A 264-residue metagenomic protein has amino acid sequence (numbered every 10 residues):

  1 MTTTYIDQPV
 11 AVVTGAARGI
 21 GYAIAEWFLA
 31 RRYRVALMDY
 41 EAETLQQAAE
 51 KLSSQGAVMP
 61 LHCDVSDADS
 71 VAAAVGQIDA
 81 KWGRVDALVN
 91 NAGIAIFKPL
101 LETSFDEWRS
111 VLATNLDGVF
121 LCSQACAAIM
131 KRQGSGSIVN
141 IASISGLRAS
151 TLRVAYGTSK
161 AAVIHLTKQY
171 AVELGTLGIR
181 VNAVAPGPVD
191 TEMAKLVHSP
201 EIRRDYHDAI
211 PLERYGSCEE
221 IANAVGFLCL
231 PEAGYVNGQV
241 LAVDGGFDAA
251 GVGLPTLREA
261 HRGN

Functional and structural regions predicted by a protein language model:
T3-A36: Canonical Rossmann dinucleotide-binding motif of NAD(H)/NADP(H)-dependent dehydrogenases/reductases, specifically
P99-L100, E107-L112, Y206: Substrate-binding pocket helix/loop in short-chain dehydrogenase/reductase
F120, R214-V243, D248: C-terminal substrate-recognition "lid" of short-chain dehydrogenase/reductases
S123, S159, T167: Active-site helix of classical SDR
A128, V172-E173, G234: Alpha-helical segment proximal to the catalytic Tyr-Lys
S143: Residue(s) in the substrate-gating loop at a strand-loop-helix junction that position the organic substrate next
G175, R180, V236-G238: Short, small/polar-rich loop/turn modules that mediate ligand/substrate recognition or access, typified
